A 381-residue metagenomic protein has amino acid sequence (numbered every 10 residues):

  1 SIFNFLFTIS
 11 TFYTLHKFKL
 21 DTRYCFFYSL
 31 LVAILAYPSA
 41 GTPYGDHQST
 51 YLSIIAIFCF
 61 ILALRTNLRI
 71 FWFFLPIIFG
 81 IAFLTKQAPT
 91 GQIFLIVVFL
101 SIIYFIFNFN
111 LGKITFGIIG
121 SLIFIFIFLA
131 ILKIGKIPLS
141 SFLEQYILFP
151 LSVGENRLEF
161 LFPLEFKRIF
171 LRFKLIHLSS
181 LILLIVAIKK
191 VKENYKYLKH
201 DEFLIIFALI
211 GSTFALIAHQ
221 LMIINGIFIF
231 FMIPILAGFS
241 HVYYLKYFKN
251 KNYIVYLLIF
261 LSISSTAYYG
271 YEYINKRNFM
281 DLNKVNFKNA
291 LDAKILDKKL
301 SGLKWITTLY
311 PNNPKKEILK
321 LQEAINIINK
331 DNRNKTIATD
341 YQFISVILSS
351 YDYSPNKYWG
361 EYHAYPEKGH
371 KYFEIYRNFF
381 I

Functional and structural regions predicted by a protein language model:
F5-Y37, R69-I70: Transmembrane-helix signature of polytopic, membrane-embedded enzymes that assemble or transfer cell-envelope glycans
S10-Y13, S49-T66, F71-F79, V98-Y104 (+1 more regions): Specific aromatic-rich, kink-prone transmembrane helix
H16-T22, A56-W72, A82, N108 (+2 more regions): Membrane-interface transmembrane helices that cradle and orient dolichyl/undecaprenyl
A33-Y37, F71-P89, I93-V98, I123 (+1 more regions): Membrane-interface alpha helices of multi-pass inner-membrane proteins
G41-S49: Short acidic/glycine- and proline-prone juxtamembrane loop motifs at membrane-interface regions of multi-pass membrane
A88-P89, K136, T266-I381: Extracytoplasmic
Q92-I123, Y244-Y247: Perimembrane helix-loop-helix junctions
F109-K133, F207, N252-S265: Hydrophobic alpha-helical membrane-interfacial segments at the cytosolic entry of transmembrane helices
